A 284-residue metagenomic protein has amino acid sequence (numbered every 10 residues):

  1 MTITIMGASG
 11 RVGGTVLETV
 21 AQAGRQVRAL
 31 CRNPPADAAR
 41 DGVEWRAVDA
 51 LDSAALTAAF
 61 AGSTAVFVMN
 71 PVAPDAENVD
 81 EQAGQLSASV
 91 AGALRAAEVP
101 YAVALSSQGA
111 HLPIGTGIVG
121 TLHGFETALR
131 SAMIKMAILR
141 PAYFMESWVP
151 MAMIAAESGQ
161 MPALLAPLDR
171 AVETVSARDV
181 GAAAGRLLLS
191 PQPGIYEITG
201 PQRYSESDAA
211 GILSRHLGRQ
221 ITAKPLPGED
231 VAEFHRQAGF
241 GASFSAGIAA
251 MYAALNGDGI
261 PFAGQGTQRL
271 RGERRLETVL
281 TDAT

Functional and structural regions predicted by a protein language model:
T2-A36, R40, L51-A54, A61 (+5 more regions): Oxidoreductase cofactor-interface core, primarily capturing Rossmann-like NAD(P)-dependent enzymes
V48: Cofactor-binding loops of NAD(P)H-dependent oxidoreductases, dominated by short-chain dehydrogenase/reductases
N70, S106, D258: Short secondary-structure boundary segments
Q82-S87: Aromatic "clamp/platform" in nucleotide-sugar-dependent glycosyltransferases that forms part of the donor/acceptor
R219-K224, A253-L255: A short, ordered amphipathic alpha-helix with a cationic face
G228-T284: A hydrophobic C-terminal alpha-helical subdomain
